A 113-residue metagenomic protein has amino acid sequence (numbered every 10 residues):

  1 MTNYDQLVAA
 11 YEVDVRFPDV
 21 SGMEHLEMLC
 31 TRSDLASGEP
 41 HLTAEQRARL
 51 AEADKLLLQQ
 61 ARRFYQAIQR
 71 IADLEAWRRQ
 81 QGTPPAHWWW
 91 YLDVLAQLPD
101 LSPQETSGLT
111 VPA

Functional and structural regions predicted by a protein language model:
N3-G38, Q46, E52-T106, P112: Long, compositionally biased low-complexity segments enriched in polar/charged residues
